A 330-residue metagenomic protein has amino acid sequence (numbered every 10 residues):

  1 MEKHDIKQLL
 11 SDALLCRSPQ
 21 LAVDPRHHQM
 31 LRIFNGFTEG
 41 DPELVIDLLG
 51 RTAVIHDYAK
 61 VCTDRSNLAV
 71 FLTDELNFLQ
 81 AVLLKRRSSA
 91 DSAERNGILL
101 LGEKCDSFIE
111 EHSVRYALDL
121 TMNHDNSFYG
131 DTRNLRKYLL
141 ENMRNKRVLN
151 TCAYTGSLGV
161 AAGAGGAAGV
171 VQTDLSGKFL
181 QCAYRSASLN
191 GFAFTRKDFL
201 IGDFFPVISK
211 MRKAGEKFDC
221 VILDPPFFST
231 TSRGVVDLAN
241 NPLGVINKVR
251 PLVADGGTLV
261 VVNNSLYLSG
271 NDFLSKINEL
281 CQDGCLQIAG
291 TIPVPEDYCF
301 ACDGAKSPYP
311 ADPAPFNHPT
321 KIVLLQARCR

Functional and structural regions predicted by a protein language model:
M1-G50: Non-catalytic accessory regions of SAM-dependent methyltransferases
E39-G40, L44, T63-Y129, K137: Non-catalytic substrate-recognition/targeting regions of SAM-dependent transferases
N145-Y154: Conserved class I S-adenosyl-L-methionine
T155-A168: Conserved SAM-binding loop of SAM-dependent methyltransferases across substrates and taxa, primarily the Class I
G169-D174: Conserved SAM-binding motif I beta-strand of class I
S176-I222: S-adenosyl-L-methionine
F179, I201, F218-K248: Mobile active-site "lid"/loop adjacent to the S-adenosyl-L-methionine
T258-R330: C-terminal catalytic and target-recognition region of SAM-dependent MTase-like enzymes, primarily methyltransferases
